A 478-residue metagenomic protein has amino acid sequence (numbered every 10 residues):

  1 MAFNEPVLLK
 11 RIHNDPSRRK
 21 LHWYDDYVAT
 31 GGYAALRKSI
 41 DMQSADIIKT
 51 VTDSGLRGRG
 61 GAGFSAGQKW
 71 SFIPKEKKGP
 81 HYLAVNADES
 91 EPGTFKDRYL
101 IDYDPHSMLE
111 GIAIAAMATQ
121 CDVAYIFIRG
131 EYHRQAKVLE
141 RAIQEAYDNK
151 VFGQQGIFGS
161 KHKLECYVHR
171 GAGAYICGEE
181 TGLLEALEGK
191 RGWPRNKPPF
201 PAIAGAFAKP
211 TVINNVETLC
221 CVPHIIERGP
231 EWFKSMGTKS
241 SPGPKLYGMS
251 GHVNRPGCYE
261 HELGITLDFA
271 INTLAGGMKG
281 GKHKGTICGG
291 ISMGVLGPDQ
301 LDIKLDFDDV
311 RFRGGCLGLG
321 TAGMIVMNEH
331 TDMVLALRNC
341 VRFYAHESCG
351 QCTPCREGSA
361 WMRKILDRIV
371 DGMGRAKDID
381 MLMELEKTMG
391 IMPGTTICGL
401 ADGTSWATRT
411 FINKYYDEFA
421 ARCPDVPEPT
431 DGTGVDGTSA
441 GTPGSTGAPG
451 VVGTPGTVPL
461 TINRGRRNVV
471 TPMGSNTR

Functional and structural regions predicted by a protein language model:
M1-R191, S439, R478: Iron-sulfur-cluster electron-transfer modules
A34-D53, G79-H81, A87, K96-I101 (+5 more regions): Ferredoxin-type iron-sulfur electron-transfer modules in oxidoreductases and energy-metabolism complexes
A62-W70, T94-D97, A136-R141, C177-G189 (+8 more regions): Short acidic, glycine/serine/threonine-rich loops at helix termini
K69, A124, A275-G290: Short loop-to-beta-strand transition segments
S90-G93, E131-A136, A174-C177, L183 (+9 more regions): Flexible loop/turn segments at secondary-structure boundaries
K96-S107, P210, N214, Y259-E262 (+1 more regions): Short alpha-helix boundary/capping segments
G111-A113, E262-G280: Short amphipathic, charge-patterned alpha-helical segments
A136-L263, A275-M278: Hydrophobic alpha-helical positions that pack around
